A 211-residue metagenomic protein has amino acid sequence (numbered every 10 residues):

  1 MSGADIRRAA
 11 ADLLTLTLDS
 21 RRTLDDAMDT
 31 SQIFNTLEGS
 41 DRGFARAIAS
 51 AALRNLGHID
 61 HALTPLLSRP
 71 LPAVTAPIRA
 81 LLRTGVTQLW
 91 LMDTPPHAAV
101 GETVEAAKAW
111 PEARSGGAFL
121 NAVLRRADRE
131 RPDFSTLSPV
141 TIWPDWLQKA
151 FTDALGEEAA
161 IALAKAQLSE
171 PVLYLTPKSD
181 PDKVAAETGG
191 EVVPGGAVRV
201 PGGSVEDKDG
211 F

Functional and structural regions predicted by a protein language model:
M1-D128: Non-catalytic accessory regions of SAM-dependent methyltransferases
R129-F211: Glycine-rich nucleotide cofactor-binding entry segment
